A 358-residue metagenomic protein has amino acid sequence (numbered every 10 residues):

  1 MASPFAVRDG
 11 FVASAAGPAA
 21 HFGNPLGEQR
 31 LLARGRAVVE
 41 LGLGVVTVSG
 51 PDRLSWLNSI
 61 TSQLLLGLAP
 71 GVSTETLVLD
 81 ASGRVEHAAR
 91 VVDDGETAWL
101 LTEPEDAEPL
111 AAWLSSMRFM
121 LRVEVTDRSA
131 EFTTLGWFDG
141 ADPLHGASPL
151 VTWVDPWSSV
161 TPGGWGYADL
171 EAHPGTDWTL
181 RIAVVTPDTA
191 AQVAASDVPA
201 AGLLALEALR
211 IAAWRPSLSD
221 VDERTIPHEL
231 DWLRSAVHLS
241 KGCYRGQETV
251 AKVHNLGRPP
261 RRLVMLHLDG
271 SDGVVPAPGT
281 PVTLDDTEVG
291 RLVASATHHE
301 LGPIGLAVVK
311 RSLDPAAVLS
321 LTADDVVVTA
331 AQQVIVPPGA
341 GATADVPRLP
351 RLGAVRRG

Functional and structural regions predicted by a protein language model:
M1-T74, L79, G83-E86, G358: Acidic, proline/glycine-enriched N-terminal capping motif
F5, D231-V237, Q247, A251-G358: Glycine-rich, small/acidic residue-mixed loop/short-helix segments
A37-V38, G44-V45, H87-P216: Acidic, low-complexity central loop/insert segments
T47-R53, F138-A141, H267-P276: Short, surface-exposed ligand-recognition loops at beta-strand->loop->(often short) alpha-helix junctions that present
G50, L100, W137, G246 (+2 more regions): Residue-level signal for inorganic ion chemistry
N58-L66, A112-M120, N255, L284-T287 (+1 more regions): Short, intrinsically disordered, mixed-charge
P70-S73, L150-V151, D155-W165, W214 (+4 more regions): Glycine-centered loop/turn motifs
I182-H267: Anionic-ligand-binding alpha/beta catalytic cores of soluble enzymes and soluble regulatory domains that recognize
